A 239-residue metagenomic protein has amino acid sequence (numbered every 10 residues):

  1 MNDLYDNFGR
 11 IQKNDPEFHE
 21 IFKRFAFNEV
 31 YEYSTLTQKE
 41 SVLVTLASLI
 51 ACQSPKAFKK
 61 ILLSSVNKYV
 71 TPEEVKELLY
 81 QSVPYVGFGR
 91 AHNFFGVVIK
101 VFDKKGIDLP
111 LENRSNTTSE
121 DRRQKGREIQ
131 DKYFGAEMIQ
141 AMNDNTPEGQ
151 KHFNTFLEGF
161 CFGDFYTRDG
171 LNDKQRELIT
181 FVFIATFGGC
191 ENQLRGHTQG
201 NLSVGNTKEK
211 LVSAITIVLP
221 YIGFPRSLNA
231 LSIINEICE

Functional and structural regions predicted by a protein language model:
M1-K39, C52, K56-K59, L63 (+5 more regions): Acidic, glycine/proline-rich low-complexity segments that act as flexible tails and inter-domain linkers
T37, V70-E74, N172, G205-E209: Helix N-cap / loop-to-helix initiation motif
S41-L49, L78-L79, R176-A185, L194 (+1 more regions): Short, structured motif recognition centered on aromatic/hydrophobic residues
T45-K56, G189: Alpha-helical bundle segments that constitute or directly flank the non-heme di-iron/ferroxidase center
I50, K68, Q81-F88, A185 (+2 more regions): A short structural micro-motif
I61-V97: Hydrophobic/aromatic-rich structural module bridging two neighboring secondary-structure elements via a short loop
D169, V182-G188, N201: Short, glycine/charged-rich beta-strand-loop motifs at protein surfaces that mediate ligand recognition and catalysis
G196-T198, V204-V218: Extended hydrophobic/aromatic segments used for targeting, binding, or gating
